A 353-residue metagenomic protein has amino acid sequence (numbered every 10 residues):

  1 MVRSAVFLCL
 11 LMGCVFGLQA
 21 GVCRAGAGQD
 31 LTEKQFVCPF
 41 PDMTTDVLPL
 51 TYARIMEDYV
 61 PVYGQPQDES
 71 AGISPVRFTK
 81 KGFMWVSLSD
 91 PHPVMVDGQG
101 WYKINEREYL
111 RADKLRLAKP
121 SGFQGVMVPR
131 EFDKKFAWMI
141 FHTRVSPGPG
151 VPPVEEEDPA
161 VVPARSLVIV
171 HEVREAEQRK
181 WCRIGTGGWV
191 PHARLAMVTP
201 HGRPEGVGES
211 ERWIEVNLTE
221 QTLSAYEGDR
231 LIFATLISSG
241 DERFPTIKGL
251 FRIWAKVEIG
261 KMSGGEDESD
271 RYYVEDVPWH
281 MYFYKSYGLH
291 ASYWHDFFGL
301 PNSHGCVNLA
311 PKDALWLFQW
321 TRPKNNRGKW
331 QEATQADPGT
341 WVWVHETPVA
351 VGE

Functional and structural regions predicted by a protein language model:
M1-A5: Positively charged n-region of N-terminal signal peptides that target proteins for export
V6-Q19: Bacterial N-terminal signal peptides
C23-Y52, G100-W138, R183-R212: Boundary regions of SH3-family modules and the immediately adjacent low-complexity/disordered segments in eukaryotic
G28, V76-R116, A160-A196: SH3/SH3-like beta-barrel superfamily modules
V37-G98, E131-V173: The feature marks the first
S70-I73, S87-D90, E155, T199-E211 (+2 more regions): N-terminal post-signal-peptidase region of extra-cytosolic proteins
E157-K248: Cell wall/extracellular polymer interaction/catalysis modules
V207-E209, F233, P245-L250, G260-E353: Exported/periplasmic cell-wall-interacting domains
